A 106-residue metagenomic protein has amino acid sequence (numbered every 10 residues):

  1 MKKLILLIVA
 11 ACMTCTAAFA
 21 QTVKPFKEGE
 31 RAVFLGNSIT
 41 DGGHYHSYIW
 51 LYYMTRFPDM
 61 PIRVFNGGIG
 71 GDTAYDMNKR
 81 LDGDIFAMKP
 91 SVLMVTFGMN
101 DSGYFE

Functional and structural regions predicted by a protein language model:
I5-T16: Bacterial N-terminal signal peptides
A18-A20: Boundary at the C-terminal end of the N-terminal hydrophobic targeting segment
V23-E106: Conserved SGNH/GDSL esterase-like catalytic core that processes O-acyl groups on lipids and polysaccharides
